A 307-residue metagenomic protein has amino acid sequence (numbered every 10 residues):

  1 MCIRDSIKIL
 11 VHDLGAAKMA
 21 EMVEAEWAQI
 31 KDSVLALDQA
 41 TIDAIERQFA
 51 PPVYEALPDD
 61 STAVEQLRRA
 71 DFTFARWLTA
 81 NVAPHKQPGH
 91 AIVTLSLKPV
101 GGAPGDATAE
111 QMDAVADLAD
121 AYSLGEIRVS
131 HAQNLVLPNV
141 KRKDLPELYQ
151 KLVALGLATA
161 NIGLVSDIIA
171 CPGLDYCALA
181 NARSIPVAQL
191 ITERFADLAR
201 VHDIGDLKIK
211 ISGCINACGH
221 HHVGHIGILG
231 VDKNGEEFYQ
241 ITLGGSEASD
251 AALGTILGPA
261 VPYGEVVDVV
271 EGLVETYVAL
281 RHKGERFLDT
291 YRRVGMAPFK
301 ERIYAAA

Functional and structural regions predicted by a protein language model:
R4-A307: Peripheral terminal and linker regions in Fe-S/redox and tRNA-modifying enzymes
